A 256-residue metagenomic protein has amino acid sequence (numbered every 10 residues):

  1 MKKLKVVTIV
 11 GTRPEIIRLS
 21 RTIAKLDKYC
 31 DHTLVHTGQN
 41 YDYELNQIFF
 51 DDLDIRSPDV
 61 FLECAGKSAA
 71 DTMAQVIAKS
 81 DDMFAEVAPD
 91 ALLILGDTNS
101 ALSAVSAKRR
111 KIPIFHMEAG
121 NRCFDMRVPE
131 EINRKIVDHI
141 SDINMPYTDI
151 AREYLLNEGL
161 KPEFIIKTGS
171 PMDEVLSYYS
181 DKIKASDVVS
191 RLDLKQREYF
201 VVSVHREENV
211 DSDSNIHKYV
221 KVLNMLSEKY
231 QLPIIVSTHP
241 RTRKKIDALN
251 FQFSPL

Functional and structural regions predicted by a protein language model:
M1-Q39: N-terminal subdomain of nucleotide-sugar transferases
K5, D31-T33, P113, F164 (+1 more regions): Residues at the starts of beta-strands that form the adenosine-phosphate
V7-V10, I16-T22, F49, F61-G159: Active-site and donor-binding regions of nucleotide-sugar-utilizing enzymes
T8, L34-H36, I94, H116 (+3 more regions): Structural beta-sheet core signal
G11-T12, T37-Q39, A119, S170 (+1 more regions): Cofactor-binding loop segments of dinucleotide-utilizing enzymes, especially the Rossmann-like FAD- and NAD(P)+-binding
D31-T72: Conserved nucleotide-sugar phosphate-binding/catalytic loop shared by glycosyltransferases and other
Q39, Q47, K184-L256: Donor-nucleotide binding loops and adjacent catalytic segments primarily of GT-B fold Leloir glycosyltransferases
N40-E44, E63, I140-N215: A nucleotide-sugar donor-handling region in carbohydrate enzymes
